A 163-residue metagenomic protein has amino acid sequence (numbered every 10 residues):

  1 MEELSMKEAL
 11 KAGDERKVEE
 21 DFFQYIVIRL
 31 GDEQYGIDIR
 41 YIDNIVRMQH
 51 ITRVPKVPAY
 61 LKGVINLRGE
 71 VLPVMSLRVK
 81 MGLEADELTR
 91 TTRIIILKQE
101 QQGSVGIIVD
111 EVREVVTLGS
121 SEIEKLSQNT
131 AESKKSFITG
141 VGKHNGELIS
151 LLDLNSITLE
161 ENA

Functional and structural regions predicted by a protein language model:
M1-A163: An acidic, low-aromatic, low-complexity terminal/linker signal
